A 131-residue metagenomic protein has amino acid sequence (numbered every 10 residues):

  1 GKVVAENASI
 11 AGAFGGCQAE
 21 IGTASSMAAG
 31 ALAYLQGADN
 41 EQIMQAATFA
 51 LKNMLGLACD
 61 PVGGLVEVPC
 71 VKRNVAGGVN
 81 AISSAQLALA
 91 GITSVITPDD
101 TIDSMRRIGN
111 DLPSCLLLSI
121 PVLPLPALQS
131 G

Functional and structural regions predicted by a protein language model:
G1-V3, S9-I10, S26-A31: Thiamine diphosphate
V4-F14, P61-V66: Glycine/charged-rich beta-loop-alpha catalytic/anionic-binding loops adjacent to active sites
A19-E20: Glycine/charge-rich, flexible interdomain linkers and switch-proximal surface loops that mediate coupling
T23-S25, G30-G131: Functionally critical mobile loop/hinge segments
